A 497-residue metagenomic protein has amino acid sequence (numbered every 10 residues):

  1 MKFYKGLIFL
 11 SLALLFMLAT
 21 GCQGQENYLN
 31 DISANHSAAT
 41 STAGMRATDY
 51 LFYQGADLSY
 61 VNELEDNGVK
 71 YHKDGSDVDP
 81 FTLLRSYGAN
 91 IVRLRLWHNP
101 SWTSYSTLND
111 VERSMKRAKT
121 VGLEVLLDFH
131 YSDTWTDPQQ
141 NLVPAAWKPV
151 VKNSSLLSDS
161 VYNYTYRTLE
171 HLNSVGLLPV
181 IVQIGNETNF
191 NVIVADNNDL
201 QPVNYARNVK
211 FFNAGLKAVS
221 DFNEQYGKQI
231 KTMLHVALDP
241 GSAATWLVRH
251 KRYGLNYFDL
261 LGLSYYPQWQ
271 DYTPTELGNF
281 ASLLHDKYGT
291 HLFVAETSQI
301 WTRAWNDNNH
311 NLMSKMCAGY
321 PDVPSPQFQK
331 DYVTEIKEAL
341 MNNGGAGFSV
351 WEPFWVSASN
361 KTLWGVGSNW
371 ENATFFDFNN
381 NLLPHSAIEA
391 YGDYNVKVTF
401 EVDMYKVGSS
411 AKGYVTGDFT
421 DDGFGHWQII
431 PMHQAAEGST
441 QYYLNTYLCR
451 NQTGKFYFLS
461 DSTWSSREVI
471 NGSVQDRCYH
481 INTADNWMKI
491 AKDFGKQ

Functional and structural regions predicted by a protein language model:
F9-A19: Bacterial N-terminal signal peptides
L18-R46: Bacterial Sec-dependent N-terminal signal peptides
M45-E124, H130-S160, G262, P267-Q268: N-terminal substrate-binding region of glycoside hydrolase catalytic domains
G68-R85, Y164-T168, G241-K251, Y332-I336: Short, acidic/polar
P80, G227-Q229, A244-C317, E338: Glycoside hydrolase catalytic-domain groove-lining segments
T107-D110, D137-N256, D271-N279, K361-W364 (+1 more regions): Active-site cleft segment of glycoside hydrolase catalytic domains centered on the general acid/base Glu
A304-A318, V323-T334, A339, N343 (+1 more regions): Aromatic-rich peripheral "rim/lid" segments of glycoside hydrolase catalytic domains that contact and position glycan
M404-N451, D461-H480: Aromatic-rich carbohydrate-binding modules that target alpha-glucans
